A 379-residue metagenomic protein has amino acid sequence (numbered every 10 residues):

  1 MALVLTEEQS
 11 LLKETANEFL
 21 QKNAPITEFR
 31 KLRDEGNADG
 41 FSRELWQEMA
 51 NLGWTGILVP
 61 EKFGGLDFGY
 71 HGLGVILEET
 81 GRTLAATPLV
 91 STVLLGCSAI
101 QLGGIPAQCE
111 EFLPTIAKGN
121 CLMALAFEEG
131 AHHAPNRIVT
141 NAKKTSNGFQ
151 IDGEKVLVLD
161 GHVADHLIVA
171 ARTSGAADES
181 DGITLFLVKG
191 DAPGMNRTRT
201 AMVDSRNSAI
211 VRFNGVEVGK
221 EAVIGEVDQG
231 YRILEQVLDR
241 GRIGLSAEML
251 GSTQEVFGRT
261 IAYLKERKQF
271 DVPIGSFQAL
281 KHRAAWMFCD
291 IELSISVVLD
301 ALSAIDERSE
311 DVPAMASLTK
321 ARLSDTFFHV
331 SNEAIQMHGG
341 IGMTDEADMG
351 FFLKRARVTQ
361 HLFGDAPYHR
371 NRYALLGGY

Functional and structural regions predicted by a protein language model:
M1-L84, G103-Q108, T115-G119, K144-F149 (+1 more regions): Alpha-helical interface subdomain recognition
D67-I76, A134-I138, V188, R212 (+2 more regions): Structural signature of FAD isoalloxazine-binding scaffolds in flavoprotein oxidoreductases
A85-A107: N-terminal glycine-rich flavin-associated loop
Q101-G104, K143, V169-R172, L187-G190 (+2 more regions): Short beta-strand-to-turn element immediately C-terminal to the catalytic PLP-Schiff-base lysine in fold type I
G119-G130: A short, Trp-centered hydrophobic/proline-enriched beta-strand micro-motif
A134-D152: Cytochrome P450 C-terminal beta-domain/meander region
R137-T140, K189-V223: Flexible, small-/acidic-enriched active-site or ligand-binding loops
D152-N196: A short core secondary-structure module
